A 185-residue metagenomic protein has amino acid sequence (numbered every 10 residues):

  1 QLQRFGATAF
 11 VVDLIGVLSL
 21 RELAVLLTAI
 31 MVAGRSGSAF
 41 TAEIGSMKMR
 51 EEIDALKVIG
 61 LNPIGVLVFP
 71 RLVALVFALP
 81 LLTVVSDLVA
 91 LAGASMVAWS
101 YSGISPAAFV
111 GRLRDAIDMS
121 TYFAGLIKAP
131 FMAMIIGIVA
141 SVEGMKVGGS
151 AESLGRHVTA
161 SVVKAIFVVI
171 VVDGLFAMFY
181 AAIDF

Functional and structural regions predicted by a protein language model:
Q1-L20, L88-P130, M134, I138-A160 (+1 more regions): Membrane-interfacial helix-loop-helix connectors in multipass membrane proteins
R4-K48: Membrane-embedded translocation segments of transport machinery
L27-T28, A33, F40, P80 (+1 more regions): Hydrophobic alpha-helical transmembrane segments of multi-pass membrane proteins
I30, G34-R35, E43, L75 (+5 more regions): Hydrophobic positions within alpha-helical transmembrane segments of bacterial inner-membrane proteins
E43-F69, A151-L154: Short cytoplasmic-facing helical segments at TM-TM junctions of multi-pass membrane proteins
I59, K128-A133, K164, V168-V171: Hydrophobic membrane-spanning alpha-helices of multi-pass integral membrane proteins
P63-T83, S161: Start (N-cap) of specific transmembrane helices in multi-pass transporter permeases
L154, V162-M178: Final/C-terminal transmembrane alpha-helix of multipass membrane proteins
